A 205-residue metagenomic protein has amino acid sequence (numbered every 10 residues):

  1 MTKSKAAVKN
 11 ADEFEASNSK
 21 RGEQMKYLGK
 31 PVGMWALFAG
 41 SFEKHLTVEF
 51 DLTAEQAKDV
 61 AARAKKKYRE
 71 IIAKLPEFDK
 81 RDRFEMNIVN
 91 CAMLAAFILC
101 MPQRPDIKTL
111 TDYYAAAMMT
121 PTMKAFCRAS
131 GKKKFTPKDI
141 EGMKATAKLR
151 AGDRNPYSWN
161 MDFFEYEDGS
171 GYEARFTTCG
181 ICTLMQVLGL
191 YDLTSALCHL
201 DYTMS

Functional and structural regions predicted by a protein language model:
T2-A6: Short Lys/Arg-rich cationic patches that frequently serve as NLS/NoLS or arginine-rich RNA/DNA-binding motifs
A7-K9, C198: Intrinsic disorder/low-complexity signature
N10-I98: N-terminal, charged low-complexity regulatory/assembly segments
E43, I181, D201-Y202: Generic structural marker for isolated residues within well-ordered, non-membrane alpha-helices of soluble domains
V89-L188, T194: Amphipathic interaction/junction segments at domain boundaries or subunit interfaces
G189-T203: Low-complexity, glycine/alanine/valine/leucine- and proline-rich hydrophobic stretches
